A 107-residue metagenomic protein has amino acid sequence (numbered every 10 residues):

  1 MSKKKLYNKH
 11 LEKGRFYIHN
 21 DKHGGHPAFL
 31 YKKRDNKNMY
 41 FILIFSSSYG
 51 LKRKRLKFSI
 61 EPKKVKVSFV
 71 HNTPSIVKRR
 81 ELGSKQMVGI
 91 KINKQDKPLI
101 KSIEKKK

Functional and structural regions predicted by a protein language model:
S2-K5: Short alpha-helix capping/helix-loop boundary micro-motifs
Y7-D21: Short coil-to-beta transition motif at edge beta-strands of beta-rich domains
H10, L30, R34, K91-I92: Poly-acidic low-complexity segments
I18, G24-P62: Compact nucleic-acid interaction/catalytic patches
L56-K107: C-terminal terminal-subdomain/extension
